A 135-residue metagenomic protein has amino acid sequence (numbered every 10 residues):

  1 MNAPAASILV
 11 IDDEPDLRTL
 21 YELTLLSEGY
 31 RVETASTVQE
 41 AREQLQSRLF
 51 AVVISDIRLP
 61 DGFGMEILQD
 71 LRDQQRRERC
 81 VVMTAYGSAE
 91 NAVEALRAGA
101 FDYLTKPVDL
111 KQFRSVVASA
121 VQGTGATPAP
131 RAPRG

Functional and structural regions predicted by a protein language model:
L9, T34-V52: Acidic, metal-coordinating helix/loop segments flanking the phosphotransfer/catalytic sites of two-component signaling
R18, P60, S88: The feature encodes the CheY-like receiver
T19-S27: Charged docking surfaces used in two-component/phosphorelay signaling
T37, F63-E66: Acidic catalytic/metal-coordinating carboxylates
E43, M65-R77, E94: Short amphipathic alpha-helix used as the core "switch/output" element in two-component signaling
D56, T84: Active-site residues of response regulator receiver
E90, V108-V117: C-terminal output helix
